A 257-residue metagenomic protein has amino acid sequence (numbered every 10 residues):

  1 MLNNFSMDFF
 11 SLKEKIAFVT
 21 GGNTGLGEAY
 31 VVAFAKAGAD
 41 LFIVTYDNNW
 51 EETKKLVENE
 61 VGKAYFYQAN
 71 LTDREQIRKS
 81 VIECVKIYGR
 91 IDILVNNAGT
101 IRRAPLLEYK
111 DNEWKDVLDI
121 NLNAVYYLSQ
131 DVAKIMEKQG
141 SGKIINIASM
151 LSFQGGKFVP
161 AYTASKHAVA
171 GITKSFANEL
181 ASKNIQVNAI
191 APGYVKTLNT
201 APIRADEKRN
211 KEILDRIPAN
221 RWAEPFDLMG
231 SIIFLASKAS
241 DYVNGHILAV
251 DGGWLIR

Functional and structural regions predicted by a protein language model:
L2-D8, Q154, I233, N244-R257: Short C-terminal tail/terminal secondary-structure segment of NAD(P)H-dependent dehydrogenase/reductase domains
I16, N23-T24: Conserved glycine-rich cofactor-binding loop
P105-L106, E113-L118, I213: Substrate-binding pocket helix/loop in short-chain dehydrogenase/reductase
Y109, G155-T163, S175, T200: Active-site loop-to-helix junction immediately N-terminal to the catalytic Tyr of the SDR YXXXK motif in Rossmann-fold
S129, S165, T173: Active-site helix of classical SDR
S149: Residue(s) in the substrate-gating loop at a strand-loop-helix junction that position the organic substrate next
A181, Q186, V243-G245: Short, small/polar-rich loop/turn modules that mediate ligand/substrate recognition or access, typified
